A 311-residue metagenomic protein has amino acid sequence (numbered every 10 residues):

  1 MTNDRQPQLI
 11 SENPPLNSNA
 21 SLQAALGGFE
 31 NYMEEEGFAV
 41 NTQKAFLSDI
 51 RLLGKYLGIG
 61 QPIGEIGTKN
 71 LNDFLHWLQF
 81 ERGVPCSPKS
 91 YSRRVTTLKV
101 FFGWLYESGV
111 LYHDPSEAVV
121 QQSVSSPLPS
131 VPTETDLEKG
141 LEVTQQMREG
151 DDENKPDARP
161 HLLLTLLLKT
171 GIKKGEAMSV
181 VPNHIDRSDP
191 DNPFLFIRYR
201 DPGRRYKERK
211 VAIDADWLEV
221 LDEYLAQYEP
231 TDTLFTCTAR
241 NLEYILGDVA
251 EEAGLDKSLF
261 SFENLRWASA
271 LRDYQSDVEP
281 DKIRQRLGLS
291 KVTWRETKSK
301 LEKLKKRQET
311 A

Functional and structural regions predicted by a protein language model:
L9-I10, G27-L128: N-terminal core-binding DNA-recognition domain of tyrosine recombinases/integrases
Q43, L98, L163-L164, G171 (+3 more regions): Alpha-helix N-cap/helix-start motif at helix boundaries, enriched for small hydrophobics
G109, L166-S179, S276-V278, L287: A short, glycine-centered helix-capping/turn motif at helix boundaries that positions DNA-contacting or catalytic
S125-V143, R204-A215: DNA breakage-rejoining catalytic core of tyrosine-based enzymes
L141-K174: Basic, Lys/Arg- and aromatic-enriched nucleic-acid-binding interface segment
E149-G150, T231, G247-Q285, L289 (+1 more regions): Short, basic (Lys/Arg/His-rich) helix/loop patches that form interaction surfaces in the mid-to-C-terminal regions
S179-W217: Conserved tyrosine-mediated DNA breakage-rejoining catalytic core shared by Y-recombinases
I213-K257, S269: Active-site/catalytic core of tyrosine-dependent DNA strand-transfer enzymes
